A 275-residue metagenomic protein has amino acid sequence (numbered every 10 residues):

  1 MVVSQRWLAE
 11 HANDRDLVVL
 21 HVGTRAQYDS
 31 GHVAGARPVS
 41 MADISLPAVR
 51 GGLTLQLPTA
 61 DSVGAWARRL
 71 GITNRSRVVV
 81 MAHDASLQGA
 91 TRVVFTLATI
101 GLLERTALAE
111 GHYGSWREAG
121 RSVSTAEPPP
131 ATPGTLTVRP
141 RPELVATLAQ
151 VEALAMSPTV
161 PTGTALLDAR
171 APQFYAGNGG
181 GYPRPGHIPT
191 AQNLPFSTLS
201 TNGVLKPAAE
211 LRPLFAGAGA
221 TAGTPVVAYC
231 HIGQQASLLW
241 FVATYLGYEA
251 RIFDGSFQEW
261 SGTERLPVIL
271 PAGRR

Functional and structural regions predicted by a protein language model:
M1-V3, E10, P47, Y113-P189 (+1 more regions): Active-site neighborhoods of enzymes that stabilize oxyanions during catalysis
L8, V18-V22, L166-D168: Short hydrophobic beta-strand that contains or immediately precedes a catalytic carboxylate
R15-L17, N74-R77, P161-A165, P189 (+1 more regions): Loop/turn elements at helix/coil->beta-strand transitions in domains of secreted/extracellular proteins
L17-V19, G23-V63: N-terminal carbohydrate-binding/catalytic regions of secreted carbohydrate-active enzymes
T24-Q27, A42-L46, D84-L87, Y113-W116 (+5 more regions): Solvent-exposed loop/turn segments at secondary-structure junctions within structured extracellular/periplasmic domains
L46-S76, P195-V226: Helix-loop module immediately N-terminal to the HCX5R catalytic loop in PTP-like cysteine phosphatase domains
T54-P158, G179, Q235-R251, G255-Q258: Thiolate-centered catalytic microenvironments shared by cysteine-dependent enzyme domains
L211-P213, G223-G273: C-terminal soluble interaction/assembly domains
